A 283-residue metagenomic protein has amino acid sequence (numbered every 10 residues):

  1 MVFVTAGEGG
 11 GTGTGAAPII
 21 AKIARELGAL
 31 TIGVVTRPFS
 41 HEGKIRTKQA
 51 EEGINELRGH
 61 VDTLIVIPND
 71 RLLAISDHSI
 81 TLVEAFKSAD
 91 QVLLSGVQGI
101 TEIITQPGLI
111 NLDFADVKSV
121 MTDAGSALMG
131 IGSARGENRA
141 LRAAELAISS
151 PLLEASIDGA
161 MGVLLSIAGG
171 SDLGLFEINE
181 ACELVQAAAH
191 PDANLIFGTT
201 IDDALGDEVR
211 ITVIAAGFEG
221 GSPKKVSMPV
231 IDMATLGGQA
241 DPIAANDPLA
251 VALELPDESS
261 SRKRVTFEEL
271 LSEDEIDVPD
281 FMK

Functional and structural regions predicted by a protein language model:
M1-K283: Tubulin/FtsZ superfamily GTPase core signature
